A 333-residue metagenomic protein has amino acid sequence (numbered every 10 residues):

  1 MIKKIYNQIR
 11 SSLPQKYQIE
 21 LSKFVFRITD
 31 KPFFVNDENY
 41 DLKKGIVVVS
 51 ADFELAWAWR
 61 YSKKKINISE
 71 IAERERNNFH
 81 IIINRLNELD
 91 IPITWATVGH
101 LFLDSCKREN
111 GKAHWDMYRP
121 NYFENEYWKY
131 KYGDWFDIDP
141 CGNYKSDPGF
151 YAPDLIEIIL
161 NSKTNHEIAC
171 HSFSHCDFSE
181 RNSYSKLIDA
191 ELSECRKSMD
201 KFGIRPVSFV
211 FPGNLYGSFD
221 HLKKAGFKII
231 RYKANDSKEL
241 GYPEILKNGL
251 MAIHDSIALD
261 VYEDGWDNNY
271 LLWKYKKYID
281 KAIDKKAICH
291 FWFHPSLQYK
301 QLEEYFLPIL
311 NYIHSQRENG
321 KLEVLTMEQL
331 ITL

Functional and structural regions predicted by a protein language model:
I2-S208, G213-M251, Y270-F291, Q298-L333: Catalytic alpha-helical scaffold of carbohydrate-active enzymes acting on polysaccharides/glycoconjugates
D255-K277: C-terminal amphipathic alpha-helical segment
S256, H294-S296: Short strand-loop junctions, especially beta-strand C-caps/beta-turns that link beta-sheets to coils or alpha-helices
